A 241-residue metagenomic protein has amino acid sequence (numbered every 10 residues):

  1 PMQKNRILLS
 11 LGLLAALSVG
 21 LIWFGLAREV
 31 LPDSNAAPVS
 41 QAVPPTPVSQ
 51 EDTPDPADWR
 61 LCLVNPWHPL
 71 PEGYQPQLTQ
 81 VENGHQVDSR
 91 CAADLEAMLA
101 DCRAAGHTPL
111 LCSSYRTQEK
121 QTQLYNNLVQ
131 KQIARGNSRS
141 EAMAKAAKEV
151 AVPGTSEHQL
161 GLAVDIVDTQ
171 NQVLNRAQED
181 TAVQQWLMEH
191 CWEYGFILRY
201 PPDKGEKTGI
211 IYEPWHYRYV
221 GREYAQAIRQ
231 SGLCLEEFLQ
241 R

Functional and structural regions predicted by a protein language model:
Q3-R241: Extracytoplasmic cell-surface/polysaccharide-interacting catalytic and binding patches
